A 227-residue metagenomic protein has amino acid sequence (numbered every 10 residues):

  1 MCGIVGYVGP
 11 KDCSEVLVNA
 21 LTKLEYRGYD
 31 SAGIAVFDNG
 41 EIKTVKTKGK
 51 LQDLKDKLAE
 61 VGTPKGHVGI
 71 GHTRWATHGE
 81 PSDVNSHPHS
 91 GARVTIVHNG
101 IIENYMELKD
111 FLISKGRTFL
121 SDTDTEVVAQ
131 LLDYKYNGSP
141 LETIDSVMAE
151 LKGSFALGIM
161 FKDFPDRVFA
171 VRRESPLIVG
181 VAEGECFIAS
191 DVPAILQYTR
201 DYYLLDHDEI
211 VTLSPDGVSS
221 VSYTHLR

Functional and structural regions predicted by a protein language model:
M1-R227: Conserved short alpha-helical segments that host acidic/polar catalytic motifs at enzyme active sites
